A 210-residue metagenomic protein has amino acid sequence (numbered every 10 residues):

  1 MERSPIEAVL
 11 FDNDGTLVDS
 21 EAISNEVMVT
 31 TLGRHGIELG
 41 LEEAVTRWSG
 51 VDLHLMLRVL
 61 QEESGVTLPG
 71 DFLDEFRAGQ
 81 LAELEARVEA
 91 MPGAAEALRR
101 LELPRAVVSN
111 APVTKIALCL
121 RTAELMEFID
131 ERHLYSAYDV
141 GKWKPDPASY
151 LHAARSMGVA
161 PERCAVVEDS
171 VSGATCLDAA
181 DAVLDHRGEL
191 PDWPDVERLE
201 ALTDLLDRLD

Functional and structural regions predicted by a protein language model:
M1-E7, L103, P112-D210: Asp-based, Mg2+/Mn2+-dependent phosphohydrolase catalytic module
M1-V45, E63: Active-site neighborhood of HAD-like aspartate-dependent phosphohydrolases
P5, A82-V107, V113, A117 (+1 more regions): Short, acidic loop-to-helix structural element flanking the phosphoryl-transfer center in phosphate-processing enzymes
I23, W48-D52, F76, E89-G93 (+3 more regions): Short beta->alpha linker loops
V29-L32, D52-V66, C119: Helix-loop "lid/cap" segments that line or gate small-molecule binding pockets
R34-E38, S64-L68, E124-F128, G158-V159: Short helix-capping segments at alpha-helix termini
E38, R58-E96: Metal-dependent phosphoesterase signature
